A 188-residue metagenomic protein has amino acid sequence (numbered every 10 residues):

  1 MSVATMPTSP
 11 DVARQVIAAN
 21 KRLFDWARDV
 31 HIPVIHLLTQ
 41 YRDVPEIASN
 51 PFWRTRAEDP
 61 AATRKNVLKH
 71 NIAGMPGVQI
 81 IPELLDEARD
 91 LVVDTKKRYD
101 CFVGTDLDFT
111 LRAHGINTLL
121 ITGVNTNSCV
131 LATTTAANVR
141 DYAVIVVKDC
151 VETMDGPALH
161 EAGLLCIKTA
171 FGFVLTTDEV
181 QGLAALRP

Functional and structural regions predicted by a protein language model:
M1-T5: Short acidic, Gly/Ser-rich segments with clustered Asp/Glu that frequently serve as metal-coordination loops in enzyme
M6-P7, A185: Glycine-centered secondary-structure boundary/capping sites
P7-A27: …and closely analogous acidic/polar surface helices at protein-protein or active-site interfaces in A-domain-like
K21-V30, I47, R54-P188: Active-site-adjacent betaalpha module
T39: Conserved H-loop
R42-E46: Short catalytic/ligand-binding loop motif for oxyanion handling, primarily in non-cytosolic enzymes, centered on
